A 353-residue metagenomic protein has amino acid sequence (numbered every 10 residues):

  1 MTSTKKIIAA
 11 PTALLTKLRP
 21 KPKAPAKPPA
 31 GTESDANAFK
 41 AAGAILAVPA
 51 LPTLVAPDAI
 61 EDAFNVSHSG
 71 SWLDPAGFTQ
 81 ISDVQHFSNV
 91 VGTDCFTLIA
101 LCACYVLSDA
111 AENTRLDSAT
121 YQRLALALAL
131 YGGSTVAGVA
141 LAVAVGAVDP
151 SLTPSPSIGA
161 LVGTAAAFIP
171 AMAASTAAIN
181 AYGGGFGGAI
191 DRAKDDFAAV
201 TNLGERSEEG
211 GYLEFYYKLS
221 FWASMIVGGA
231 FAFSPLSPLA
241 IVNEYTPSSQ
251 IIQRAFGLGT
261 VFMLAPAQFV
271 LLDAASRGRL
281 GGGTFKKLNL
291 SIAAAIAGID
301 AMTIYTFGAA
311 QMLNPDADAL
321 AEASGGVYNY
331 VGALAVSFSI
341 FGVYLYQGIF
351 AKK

Functional and structural regions predicted by a protein language model:
M1-G31: N-terminal chloroplast transit peptides
P25-V48, D83, K194-S224: Cytosolic juxtamembrane helix and N-cap/initiation of the first transmembrane helix
A44-V48, G77-A110, A127-L130, W222-F231 (+2 more regions): Core segments of alpha-helical transmembrane spans in multipass integral membrane proteins
V48-E61, V227-L236: Alpha-helical transmembrane segments of multi-pass membrane proteins
A63-D83, I241-S249: Perimembrane loop-to-helix junctions flanking transmembrane segments
Q122-L141, P266, K287-F307: Hydrophobic alpha-helical membrane segments
V136-I158, A301-N329: Membrane-helix boundary connector in multi-pass membrane proteins
A166-A189, S337-K353: Membrane-water interface at the C-terminal end of transmembrane alpha helices
